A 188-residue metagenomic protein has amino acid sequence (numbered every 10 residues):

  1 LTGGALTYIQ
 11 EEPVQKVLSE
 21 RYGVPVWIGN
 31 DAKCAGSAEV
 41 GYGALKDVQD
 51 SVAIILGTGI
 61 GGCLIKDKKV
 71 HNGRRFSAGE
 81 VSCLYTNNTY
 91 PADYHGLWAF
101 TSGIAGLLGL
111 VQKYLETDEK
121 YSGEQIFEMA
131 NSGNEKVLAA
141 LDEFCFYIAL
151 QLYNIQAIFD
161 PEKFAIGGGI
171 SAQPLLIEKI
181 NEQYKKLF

Functional and structural regions predicted by a protein language model:
L1-H95: Phosphate-binding/catalytic loop of phosphoryl-transfer enzymes
K16-V24, A38-V48, T86-F188: ATP-binding/phosphotransfer module of carbohydrate and carboxylate kinases, centering on a glycine-rich
